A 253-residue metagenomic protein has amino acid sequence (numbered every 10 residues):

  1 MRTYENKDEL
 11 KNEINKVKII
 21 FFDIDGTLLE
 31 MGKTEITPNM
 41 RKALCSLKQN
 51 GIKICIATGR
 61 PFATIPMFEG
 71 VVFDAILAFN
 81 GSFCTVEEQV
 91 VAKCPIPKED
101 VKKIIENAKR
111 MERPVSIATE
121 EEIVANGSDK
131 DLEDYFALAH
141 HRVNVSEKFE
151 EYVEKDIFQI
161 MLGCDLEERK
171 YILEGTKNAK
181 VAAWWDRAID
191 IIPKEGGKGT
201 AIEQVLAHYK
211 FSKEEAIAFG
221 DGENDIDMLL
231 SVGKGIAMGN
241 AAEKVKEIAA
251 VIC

Functional and structural regions predicted by a protein language model:
M1-F22, Q49: Non-catalytic pre-domain segments flanking phosphatase-related domains
M31, E35-D131: Active-site phosphate-binding/coordination module
C55, L77, I217-F219, I236 (+1 more regions): Hydrophobic/aromatic beta-strand patches that form the interior of the parallel beta-sheet core in alpha/beta enzyme
V71-V72, N80, G175-N178, S231-V232 (+1 more regions): Short, structured coil segments at secondary-structure junctions
N107, M111-S231, N240: Conserved acidic, metal-coordinating active-site core of Asp-based, Mg2+-dependent phosphoryl-transfer enzymes
S231, G235-C253: Asp-based, Mg2+/Mn2+-dependent phosphohydrolase catalytic module
